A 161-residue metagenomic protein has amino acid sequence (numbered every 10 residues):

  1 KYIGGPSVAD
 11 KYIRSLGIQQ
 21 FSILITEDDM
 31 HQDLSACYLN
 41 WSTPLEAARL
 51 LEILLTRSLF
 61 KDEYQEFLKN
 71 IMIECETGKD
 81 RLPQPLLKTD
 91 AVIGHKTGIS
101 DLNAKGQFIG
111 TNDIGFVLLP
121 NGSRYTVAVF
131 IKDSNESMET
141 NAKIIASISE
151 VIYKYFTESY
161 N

Functional and structural regions predicted by a protein language model:
K1-L59: Mid-domain, small-residue-enriched loop/turn segments at the edges of structured enzyme/sensor domains
Y2-I3, R49-R81, P85-A91, S100-N161: Structured C-terminal helix/loop/strand segments within mature extracytoplasmic catalytic/sensor domains
M30-L39, D90-L102: Carbohydrate-binding/catalytic loop surfaces
